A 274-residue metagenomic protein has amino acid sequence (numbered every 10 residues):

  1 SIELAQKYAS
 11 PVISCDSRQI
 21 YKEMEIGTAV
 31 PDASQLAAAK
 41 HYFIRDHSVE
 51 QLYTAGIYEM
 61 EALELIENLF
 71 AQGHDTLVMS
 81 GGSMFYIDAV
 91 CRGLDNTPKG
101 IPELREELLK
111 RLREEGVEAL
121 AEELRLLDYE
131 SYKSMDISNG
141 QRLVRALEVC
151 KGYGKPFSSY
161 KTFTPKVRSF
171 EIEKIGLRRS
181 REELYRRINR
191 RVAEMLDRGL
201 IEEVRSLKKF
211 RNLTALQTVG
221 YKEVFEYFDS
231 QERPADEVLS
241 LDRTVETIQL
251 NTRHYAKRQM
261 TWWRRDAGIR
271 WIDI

Functional and structural regions predicted by a protein language model:
S1-I274: Phosphate/pyrophosphate-binding catalytic cores of soluble transferases and nucleic-acid-acting enzymes
